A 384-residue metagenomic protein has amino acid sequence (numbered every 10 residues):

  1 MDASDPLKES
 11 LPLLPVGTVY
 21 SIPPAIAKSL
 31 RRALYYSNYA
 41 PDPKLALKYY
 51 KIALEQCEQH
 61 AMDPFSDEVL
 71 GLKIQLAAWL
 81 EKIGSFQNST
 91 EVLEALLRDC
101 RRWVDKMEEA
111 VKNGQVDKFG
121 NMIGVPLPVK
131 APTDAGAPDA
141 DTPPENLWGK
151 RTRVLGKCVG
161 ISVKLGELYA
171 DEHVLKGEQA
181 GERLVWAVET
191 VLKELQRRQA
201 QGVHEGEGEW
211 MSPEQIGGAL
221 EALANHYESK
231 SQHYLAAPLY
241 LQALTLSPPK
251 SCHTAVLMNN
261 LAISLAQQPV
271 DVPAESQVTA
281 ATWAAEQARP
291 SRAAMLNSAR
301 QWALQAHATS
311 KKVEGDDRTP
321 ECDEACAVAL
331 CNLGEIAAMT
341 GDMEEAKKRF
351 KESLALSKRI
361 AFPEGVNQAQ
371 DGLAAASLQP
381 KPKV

Functional and structural regions predicted by a protein language model:
S4-I83, Q87, C100-W103: N-terminal topogenic membrane-targeting module
G17-V19, C57-D67, D99-G156, E172-H173 (+5 more regions): Flexible helix-coil transition and linker loops at the boundaries of alpha-helical arrays
P24, R31, E68, Q75 (+10 more regions): "A position-specific structural signal for the A-helix of alpha-solenoid helical repeats
P41, G84, H173-L175, S231 (+3 more regions): Residue-level detector of the short coil/turn that links helix A to helix B within each tetratricopeptide repeat
L72-L76, P143-L168, S212-L223, M295 (+2 more regions): Extended HEAT/HEAT-like alpha-solenoid repeat tracts in very large eukaryotic scaffold/adaptor proteins
